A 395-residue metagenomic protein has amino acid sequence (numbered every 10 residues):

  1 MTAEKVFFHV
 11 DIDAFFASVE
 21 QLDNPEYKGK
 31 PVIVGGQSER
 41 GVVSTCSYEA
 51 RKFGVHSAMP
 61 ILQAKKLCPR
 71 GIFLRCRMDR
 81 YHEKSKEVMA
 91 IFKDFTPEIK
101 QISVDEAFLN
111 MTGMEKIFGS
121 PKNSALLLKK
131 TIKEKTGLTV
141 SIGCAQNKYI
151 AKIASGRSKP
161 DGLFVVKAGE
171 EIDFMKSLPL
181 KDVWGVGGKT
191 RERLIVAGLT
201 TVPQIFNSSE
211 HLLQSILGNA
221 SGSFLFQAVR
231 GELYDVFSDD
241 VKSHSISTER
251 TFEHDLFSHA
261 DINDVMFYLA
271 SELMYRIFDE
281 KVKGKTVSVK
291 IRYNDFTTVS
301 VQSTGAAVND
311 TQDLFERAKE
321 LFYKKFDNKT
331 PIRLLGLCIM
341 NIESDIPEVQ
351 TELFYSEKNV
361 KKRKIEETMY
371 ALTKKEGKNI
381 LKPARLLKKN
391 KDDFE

Functional and structural regions predicted by a protein language model:
M1-R230, F237, N359-E395: Gly/Gly-Pro- and Ser/Thr-rich, intrinsically disordered tail segments characteristic of DNA damage-repair and tolerance
H9, D182, T190-I332: DNA-contacting surface of Y-family translesion DNA polymerases
F15, E39-R40, N294-T297, I342-D345: Short, charged/polar surface micro-motifs in flexible loops or helix N-caps
K28-K30, P69, L138, K285-V287 (+3 more regions): A generic structural signal for short beta-strands and their flanking turns/coil linkers
V42-S44, L163-F164, T298-V301, E348-Q350: Short, well-ordered strand-loop elements centered on a beta-strand within folded domains, enriched for acidic residues
I102-E106, A145-K148, V282-T286, T330-L334: Short Gly/Ser/Thr- and Asp/Glu-enriched loop/turn motifs at secondary-structure junctions
A107-G113, S300-T304, V349-Y355: Short, hydrophobic beta-strand segments
G305-E395: Acidic, metal-coordinating catalytic segment for phosphate/diphosphate chemistry, firing primarily on the Nudix
